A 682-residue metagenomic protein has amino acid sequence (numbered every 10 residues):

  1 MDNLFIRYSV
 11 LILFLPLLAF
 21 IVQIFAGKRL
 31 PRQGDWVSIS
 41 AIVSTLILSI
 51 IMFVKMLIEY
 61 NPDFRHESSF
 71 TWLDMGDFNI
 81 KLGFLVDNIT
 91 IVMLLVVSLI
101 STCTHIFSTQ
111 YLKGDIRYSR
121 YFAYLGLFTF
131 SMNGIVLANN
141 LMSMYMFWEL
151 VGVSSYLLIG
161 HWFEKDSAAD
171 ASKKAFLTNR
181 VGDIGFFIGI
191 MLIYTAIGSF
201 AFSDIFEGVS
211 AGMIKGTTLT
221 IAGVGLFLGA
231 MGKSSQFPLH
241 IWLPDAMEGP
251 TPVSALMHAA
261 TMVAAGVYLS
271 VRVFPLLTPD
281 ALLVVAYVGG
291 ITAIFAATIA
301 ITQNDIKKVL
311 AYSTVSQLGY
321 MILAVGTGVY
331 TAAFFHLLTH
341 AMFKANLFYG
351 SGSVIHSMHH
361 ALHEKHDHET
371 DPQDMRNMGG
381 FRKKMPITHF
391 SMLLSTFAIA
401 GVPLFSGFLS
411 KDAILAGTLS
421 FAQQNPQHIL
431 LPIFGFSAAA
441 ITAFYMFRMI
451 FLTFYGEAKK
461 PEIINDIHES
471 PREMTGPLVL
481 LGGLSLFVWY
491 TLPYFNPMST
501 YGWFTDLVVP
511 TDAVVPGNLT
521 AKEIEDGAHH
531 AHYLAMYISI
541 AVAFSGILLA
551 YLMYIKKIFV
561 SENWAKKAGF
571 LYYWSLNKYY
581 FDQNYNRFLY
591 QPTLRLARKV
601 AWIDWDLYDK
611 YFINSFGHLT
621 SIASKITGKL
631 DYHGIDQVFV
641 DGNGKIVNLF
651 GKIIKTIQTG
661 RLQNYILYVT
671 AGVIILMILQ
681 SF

Functional and structural regions predicted by a protein language model:
M1-F14, L30-W36, F78-V96, G134-F147 (+9 more regions): Membrane-entry segments of alpha-helical transmembrane domains in multi-pass membrane proteins
M1-Y8, F25-A123, A196-G216, T220 (+5 more regions): Transmembrane helix-loop-helix hairpins at membrane boundaries of multipass inner-membrane proteins
I12-G27, T102, M231, A293: N-terminal signal-anchor/start-transfer transmembrane helix
A19-I24, T104-H105, A297-I299, M449 (+2 more regions): Alpha-helical transmembrane segments
S40-L57, G182-L192, M392-A400, P477-T500 (+1 more regions): Hydrophobic alpha-helical membrane-insertion segments
P62-N79, A201-G212, S410-Q423, F495-H530: Membrane-interfacial helical/loop segments at transmembrane boundaries in membrane proteins
D77, F495-I538, L552-F682: Aromatic-capped, Gly/Pro-kinked transmembrane alpha-helices
C103-M144, V153-E473, L484, Y490: Hydrophobic transmembrane alpha-helices and their helix-loop junctions in integral membrane proteins
